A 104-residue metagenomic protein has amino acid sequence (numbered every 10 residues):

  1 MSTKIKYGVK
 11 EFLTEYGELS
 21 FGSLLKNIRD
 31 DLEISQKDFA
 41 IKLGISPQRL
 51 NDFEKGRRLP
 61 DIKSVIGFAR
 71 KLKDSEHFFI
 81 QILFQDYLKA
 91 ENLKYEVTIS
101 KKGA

Functional and structural regions predicted by a protein language model:
M1-S23, N27, D74-H77, Q81 (+1 more regions): N-terminal flexible/basic segments that precede or flank functional cores
K4, G44, K63-F78: DNA major-groove recognition helix of helix-turn-helix/homeodomain DNA-binding modules
L25, Q36, P47, I62-V65: Helix-turn-helix DNA-binding elements, focusing on the entry/boundary residues of the two helices that contact DNA
I28, K42, F53, I82: Residues in the recognition helix of alpha-helical DNA-binding motifs
R29, A40, A69: The alpha-helix within a helix-turn-helix
E33-D52: Short alpha-helical DNA-recognition segment
